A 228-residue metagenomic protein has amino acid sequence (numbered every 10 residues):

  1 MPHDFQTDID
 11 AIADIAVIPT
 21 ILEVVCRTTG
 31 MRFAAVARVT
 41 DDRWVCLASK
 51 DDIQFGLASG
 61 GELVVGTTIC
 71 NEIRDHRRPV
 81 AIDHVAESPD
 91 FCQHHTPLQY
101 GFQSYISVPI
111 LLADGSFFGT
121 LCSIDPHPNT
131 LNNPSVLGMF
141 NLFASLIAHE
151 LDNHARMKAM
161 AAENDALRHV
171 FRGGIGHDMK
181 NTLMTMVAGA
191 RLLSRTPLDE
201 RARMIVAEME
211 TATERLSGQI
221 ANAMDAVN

Functional and structural regions predicted by a protein language model:
V39, R43-W44, F55-P97, Q103: Regulatory sensory and allosteric helical modules in signal-transduction proteins and certain transcription factors
Q103-L112: A short, aliphatic-rich beta-strand micro-motif
T120-T130: Short beta-strand-to-loop transition segments that serve as allosteric relay/switch motifs in sensory/regulatory domains
L131-H149: Amphipathic alpha-helical "output/dimerization" segments
K158-G176: Conserved HAMP-HisKA connector
S194-A202: Short acidic helix/loop segment immediately C-terminal to the autophosphorylated histidine in two-component histidine
T211-L216: Short alpha-helical segment of the dimerization/phosphotransfer core of two-component systems
